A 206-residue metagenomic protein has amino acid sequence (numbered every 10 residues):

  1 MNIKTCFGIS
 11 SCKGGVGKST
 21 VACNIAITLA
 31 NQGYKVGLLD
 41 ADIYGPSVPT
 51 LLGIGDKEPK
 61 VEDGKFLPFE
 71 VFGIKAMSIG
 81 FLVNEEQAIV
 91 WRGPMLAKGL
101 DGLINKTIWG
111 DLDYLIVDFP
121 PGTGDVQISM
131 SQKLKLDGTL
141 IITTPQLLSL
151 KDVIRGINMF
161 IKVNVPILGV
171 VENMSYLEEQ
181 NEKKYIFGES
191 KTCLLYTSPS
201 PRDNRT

Functional and structural regions predicted by a protein language model:
I3, G14, D40, V48 (+5 more regions): Residue-level signature of catalytic and energy-coupling elements of molecular machines, predominantly ATP/GTP-dependent
T5-D40: Walker A/P-loop phosphate-binding motif and the immediately C-terminal alpha-helix
C23, I27, N31, N105 (+2 more regions): Short, well-ordered alpha-helices that flank and scaffold nucleotide-derived cofactor binding pockets
K35-E86, A97, I104-N105: Phosphate-binding loop that captures ATP/GTP phosphates
I43-G45, P121, Y176, D203: Short, glycine/acidic-enriched loop or turn micro-motifs at the edges of active sites
V83-Q127: Phosphate-binding/switch loop-helix module in NTP-utilizing enzymes
Y114, P120-L195: Conserved catalytic-core segment of NTP-binding enzymes
Y196-T206: Single conserved hydrophobic/aromatic residue that forms the stacking wall/gate of nucleotide- or nucleobase-binding
